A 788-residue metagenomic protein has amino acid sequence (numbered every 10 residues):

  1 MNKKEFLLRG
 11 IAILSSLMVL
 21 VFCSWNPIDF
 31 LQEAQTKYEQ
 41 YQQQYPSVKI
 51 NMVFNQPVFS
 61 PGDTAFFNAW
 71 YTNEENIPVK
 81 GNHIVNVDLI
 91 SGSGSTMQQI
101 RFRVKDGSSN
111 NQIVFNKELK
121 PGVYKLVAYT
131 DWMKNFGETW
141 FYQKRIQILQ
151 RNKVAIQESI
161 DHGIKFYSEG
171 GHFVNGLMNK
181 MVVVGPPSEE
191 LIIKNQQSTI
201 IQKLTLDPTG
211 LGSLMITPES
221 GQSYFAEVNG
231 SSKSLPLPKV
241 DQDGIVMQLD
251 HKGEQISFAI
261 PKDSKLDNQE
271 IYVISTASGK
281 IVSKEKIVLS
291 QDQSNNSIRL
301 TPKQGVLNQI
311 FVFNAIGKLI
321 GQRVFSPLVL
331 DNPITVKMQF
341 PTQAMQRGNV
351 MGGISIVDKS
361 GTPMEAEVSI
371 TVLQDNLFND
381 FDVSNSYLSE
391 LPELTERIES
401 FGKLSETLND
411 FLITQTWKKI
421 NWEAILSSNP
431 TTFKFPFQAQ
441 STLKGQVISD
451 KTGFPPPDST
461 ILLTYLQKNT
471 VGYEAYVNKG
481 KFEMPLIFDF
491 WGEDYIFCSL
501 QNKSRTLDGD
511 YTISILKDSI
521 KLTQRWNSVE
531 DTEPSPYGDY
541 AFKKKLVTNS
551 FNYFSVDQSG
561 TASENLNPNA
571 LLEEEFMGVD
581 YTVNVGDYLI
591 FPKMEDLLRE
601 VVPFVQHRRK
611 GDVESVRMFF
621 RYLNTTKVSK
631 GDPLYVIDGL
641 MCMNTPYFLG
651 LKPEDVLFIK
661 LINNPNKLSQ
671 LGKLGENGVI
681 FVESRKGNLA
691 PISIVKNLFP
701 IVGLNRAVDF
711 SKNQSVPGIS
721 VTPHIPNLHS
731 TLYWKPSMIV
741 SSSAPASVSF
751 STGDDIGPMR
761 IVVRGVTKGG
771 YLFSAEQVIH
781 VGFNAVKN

Functional and structural regions predicted by a protein language model:
M1-Y38, I354, N788: Bacterial Sec-dependent N-terminal signal peptides
S60, K80, N116-P121, T130-M181 (+13 more regions): Surface-exposed, low-complexity/disordered segments and acidic/polar micro-motifs at processing/linker regions
N86-D88, I192-K194, Y272-I274, F311 (+4 more regions): Beta-strand signatures of extracellular beta-sandwich domains
R101-K105, K203-T209, V471-K479, P736-S742: Short, acidic Ser/Thr/Gly-rich low-complexity loop/linker segments typical of extracellular and cell-surface proteins
S109-I113, G210-L214, S294-I298, G480-M484 (+1 more regions): Short strand-edge motifs at loop-to-beta-strand transitions and within beta-strands of extracellular beta-rich domains
Y124-L126, Y224, N308, M759: A short tyrosine-centered beta-strand micro-motif
D596-D638, S669-G687: Extracytoplasmic beta-strand/coil segments of soluble accessory domains associated with Gram-negative outer-membrane
R617-N663, V695: Periplasmic plug
